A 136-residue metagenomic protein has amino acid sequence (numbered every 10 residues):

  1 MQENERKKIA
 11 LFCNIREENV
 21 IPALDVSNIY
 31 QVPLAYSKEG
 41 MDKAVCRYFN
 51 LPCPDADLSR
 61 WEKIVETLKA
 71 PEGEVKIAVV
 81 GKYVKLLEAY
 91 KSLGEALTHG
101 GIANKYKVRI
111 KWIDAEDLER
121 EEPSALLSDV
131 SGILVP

Functional and structural regions predicted by a protein language model:
M1-P136: N-terminal beta1-alpha1 cap of cysteine-dependent amidohydrolase-like domains
